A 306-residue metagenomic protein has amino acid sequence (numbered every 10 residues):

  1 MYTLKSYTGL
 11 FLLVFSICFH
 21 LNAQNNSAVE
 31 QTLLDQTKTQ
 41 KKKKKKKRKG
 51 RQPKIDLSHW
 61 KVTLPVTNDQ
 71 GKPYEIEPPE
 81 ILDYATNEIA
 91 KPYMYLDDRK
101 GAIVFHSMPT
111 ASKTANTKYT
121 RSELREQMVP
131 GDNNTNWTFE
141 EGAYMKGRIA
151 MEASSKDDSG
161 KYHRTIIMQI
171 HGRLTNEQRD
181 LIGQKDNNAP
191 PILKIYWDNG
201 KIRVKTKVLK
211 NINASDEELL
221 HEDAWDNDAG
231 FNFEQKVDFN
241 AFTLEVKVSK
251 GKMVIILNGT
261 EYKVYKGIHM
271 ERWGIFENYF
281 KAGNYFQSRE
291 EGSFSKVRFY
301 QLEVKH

Functional and structural regions predicted by a protein language model:
M1-A28: Bacterial Sec-dependent N-terminal signal peptides
L21-D56: Sec-dependent signal peptide cleavage junction
K45-E75, I182-N199: Ser/Thr/Asn(+Pro)-rich, low-complexity disordered segments
R48-V62, G142-Y144, K156-G160, G267-H306: Ligand-recognition surfaces built from glycine- and aromatic
T86-E88, M94-N211: Secretory/extracellular carbohydrate-interaction modules and structurally similar beta-sandwich "look-alikes"
M145-G147, N240-S249, M253-I255: Short tryptophan-centered beta-strand motifs in secreted/extracellular beta-sheet-rich domains of glycan-recognition
K207-T243: Short, aromatic/His-centered strand-loop micro-motif at the edge of beta-sheets
I256-E261: Short strand-turn-strand beta-turns centered on an Asx-Gly dipeptide
